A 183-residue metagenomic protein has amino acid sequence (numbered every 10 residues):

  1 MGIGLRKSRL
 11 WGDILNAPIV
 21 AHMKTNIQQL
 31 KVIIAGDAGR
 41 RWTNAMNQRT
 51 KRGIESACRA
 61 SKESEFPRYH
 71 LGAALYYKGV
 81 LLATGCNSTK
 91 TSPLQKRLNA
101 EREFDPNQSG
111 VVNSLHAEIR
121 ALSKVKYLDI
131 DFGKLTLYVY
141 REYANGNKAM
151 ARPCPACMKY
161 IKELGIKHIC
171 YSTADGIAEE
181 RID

Functional and structural regions predicted by a protein language model:
G2-L5: Low-complexity, intrinsically disordered Ser/Thr/Pro- and acidic-rich segments
K7, N16, K24-T25: Polybasic, lysine-rich low-complexity intrinsically disordered segments
K24-D183: Zinc-dependent deaminase catalytic domain
